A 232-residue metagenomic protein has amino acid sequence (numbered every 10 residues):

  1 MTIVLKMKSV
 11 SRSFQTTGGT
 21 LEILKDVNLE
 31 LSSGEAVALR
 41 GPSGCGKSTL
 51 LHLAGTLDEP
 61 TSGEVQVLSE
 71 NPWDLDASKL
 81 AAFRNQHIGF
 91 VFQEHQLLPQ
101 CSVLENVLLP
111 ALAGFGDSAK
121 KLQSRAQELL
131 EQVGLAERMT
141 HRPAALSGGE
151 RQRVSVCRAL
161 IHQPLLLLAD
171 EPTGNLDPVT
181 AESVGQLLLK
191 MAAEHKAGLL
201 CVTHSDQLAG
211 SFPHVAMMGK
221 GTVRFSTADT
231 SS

Functional and structural regions predicted by a protein language model:
M1-S13, R224-S232: ABC-family P-loop ATPase nucleotide-binding domain
V4-L5, V10-S211, V215-G219: ABC family nucleotide-binding domain
